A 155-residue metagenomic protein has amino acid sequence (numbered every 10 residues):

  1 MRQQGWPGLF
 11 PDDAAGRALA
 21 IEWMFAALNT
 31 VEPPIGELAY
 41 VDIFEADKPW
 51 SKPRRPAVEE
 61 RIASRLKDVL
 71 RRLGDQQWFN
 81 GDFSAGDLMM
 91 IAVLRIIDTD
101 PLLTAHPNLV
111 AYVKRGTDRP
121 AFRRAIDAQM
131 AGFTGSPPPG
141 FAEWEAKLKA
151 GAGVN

Functional and structural regions predicted by a protein language model:
M1-P56, E145, G151, N155: GST-like domain detector, emphasizing the conserved glutathione-binding G-site in the N-terminal thioredoxin-like
W6, N29-E32, K67, R71-G74 (+2 more regions): Generic structural signal for secondary-structure transition and capping sites
G8-D12, P34-E37, Q77-D82, H106 (+1 more regions): Short, hydrophobic secondary-structure boundary micro-motifs
L9, K52-E59, Q77, D100-L102: Active-site rim elements
T30, P34-A39, Q77-L103, R115-D118: GST superfamily/GST-like fold recognition
R54-L73: Amphipathic alpha-helical packing segments from all-alpha helical-bundle domains
I96, D100-S136: A contiguous, mid-protein "functional segment" used to position or interact with cofactors/ions or partner subunits
Q129-N155: Acidic/histidine-enriched, glycine/proline-rich intrinsically disordered or flexible terminal extensions
